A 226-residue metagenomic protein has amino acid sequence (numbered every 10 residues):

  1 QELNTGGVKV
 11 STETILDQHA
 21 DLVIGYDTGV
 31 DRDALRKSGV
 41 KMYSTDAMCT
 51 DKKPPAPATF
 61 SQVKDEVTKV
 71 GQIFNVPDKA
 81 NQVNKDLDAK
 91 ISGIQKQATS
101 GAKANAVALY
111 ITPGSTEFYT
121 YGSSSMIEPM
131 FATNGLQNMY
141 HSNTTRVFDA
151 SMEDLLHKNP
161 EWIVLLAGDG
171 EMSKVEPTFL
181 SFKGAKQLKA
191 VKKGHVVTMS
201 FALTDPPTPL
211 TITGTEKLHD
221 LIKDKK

Functional and structural regions predicted by a protein language model:
Q1-Q18, V23, M139: A short, structured surface patch at a secondary-structure boundary
E2-T5, Y119-F148: Alpha-helical, coiled-coil/dimerization segments enriched in small aliphatic residues
K9-H19, D33, K37-S38, A150-N159: Short helices/loops that flank or line small-molecule/ion binding pockets
L22, G29-R32, M48-D51, I111-E117 (+3 more regions): Solvent-exposed loop/turn segments at secondary-structure junctions within structured extracellular/periplasmic domains
L22-G25, M42-T45, N105-Y110, N138-Y140 (+2 more regions): Structural recognition of the beta-strand scaffold that forms the well-ordered cores of secreted hydrolase catalytic
R32, R36-K69: Flexible loop/hinge segments that line or gate small-molecule binding clefts
A58-F74, K79-N81, K158, W162-K226: Structured C-terminal subdomain patch of bacterial secreted/periplasmic proteins
I73-N134: Basic- and aromatic-lined ligand-binding clefts that recognize polyanionic substrates
